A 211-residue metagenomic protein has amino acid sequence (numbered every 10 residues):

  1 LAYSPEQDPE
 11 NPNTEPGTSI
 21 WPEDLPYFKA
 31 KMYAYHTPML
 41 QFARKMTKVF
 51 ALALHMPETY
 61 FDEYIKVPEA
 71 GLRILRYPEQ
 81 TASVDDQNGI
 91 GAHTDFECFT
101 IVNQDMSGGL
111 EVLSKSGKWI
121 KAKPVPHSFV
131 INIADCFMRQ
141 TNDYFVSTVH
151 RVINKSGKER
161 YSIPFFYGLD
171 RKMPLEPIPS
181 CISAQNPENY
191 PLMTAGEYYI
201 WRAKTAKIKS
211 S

Functional and structural regions predicted by a protein language model:
L1-S211: Peripheral, non-catalytic segments flanking oxidoreductase cores
